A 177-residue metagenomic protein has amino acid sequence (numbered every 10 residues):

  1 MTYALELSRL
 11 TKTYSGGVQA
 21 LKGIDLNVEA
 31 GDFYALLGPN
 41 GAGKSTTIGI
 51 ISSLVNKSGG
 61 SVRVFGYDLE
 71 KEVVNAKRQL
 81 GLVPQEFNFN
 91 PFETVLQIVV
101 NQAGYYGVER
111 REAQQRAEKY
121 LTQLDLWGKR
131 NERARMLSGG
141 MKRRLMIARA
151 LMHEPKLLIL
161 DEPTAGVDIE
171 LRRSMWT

Functional and structural regions predicted by a protein language model:
P39-G43: Walker A (P-loop) phosphate-binding loop of ABC-type ATPase nucleotide-binding domains
G60-D68, N75-A76: Conserved ABC transporter NBD signature motif
V100, G104, R111-K129: Conserved ABC ATPase "signature" region
R133-L137: Conserved ABC ATPase signature
I147: Hydrophobic anchor residue at the start of the ABC signature
M152-K156: A short, proline-enriched helix->beta-strand linker immediately N-terminal to the Walker B motif in ABC-type P-loop
L158-D161: Catalytic Walker B motif of ABC-type/P-loop ATPase nucleotide-binding domains
